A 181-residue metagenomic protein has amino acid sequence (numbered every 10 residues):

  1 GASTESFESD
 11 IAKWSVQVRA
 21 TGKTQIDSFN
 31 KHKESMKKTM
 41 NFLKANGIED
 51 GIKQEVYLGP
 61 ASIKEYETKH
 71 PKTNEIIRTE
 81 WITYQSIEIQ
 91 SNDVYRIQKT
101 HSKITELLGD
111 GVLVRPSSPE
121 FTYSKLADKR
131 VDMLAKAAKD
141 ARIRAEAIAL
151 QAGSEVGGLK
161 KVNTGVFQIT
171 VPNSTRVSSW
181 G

Functional and structural regions predicted by a protein language model:
G1-G181: Short, charge-dense linear interaction motifs
